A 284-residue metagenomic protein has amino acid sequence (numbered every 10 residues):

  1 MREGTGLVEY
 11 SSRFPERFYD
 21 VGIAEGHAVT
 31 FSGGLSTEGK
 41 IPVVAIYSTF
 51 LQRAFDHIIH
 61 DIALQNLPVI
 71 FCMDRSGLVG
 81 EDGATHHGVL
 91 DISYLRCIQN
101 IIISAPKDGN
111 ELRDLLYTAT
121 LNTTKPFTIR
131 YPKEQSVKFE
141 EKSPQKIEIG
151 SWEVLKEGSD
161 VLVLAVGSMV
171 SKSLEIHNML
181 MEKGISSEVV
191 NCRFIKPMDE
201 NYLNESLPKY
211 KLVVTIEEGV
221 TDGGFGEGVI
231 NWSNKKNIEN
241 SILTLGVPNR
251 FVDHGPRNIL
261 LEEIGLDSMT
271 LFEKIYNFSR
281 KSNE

Functional and structural regions predicted by a protein language model:
M1-T124, Q135: Thiamine diphosphate
R2-G4, S12, G26-A28, L64-N66 (+2 more regions): Thiamine diphosphate
